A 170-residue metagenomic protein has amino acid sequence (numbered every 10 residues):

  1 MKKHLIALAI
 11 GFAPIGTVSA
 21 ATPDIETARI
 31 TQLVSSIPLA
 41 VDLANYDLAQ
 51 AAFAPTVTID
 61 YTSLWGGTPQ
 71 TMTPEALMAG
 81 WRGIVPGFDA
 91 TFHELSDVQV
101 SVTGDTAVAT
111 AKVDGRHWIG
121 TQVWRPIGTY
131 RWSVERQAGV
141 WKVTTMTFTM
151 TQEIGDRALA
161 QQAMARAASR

Functional and structural regions predicted by a protein language model:
M1-H4: Positively charged n-region of N-terminal signal peptides that target proteins for export
A7-G16: Bacterial N-terminal signal peptides
V18-P55: Short, low-complexity N-terminal intrinsically disordered segments enriched in polar/charged residues
V41, F53, V113-G115, T147-M150: Short beta-strand segments enriched in hydrophobic/aromatic residues within well-folded beta-rich domains
Y46-K112: A solvent-exposed, acidic/Ser-Thr-rich amphipathic alpha-helical stretch
G87-F88, R116-W124: Short, cysteine-centered beta-strand-loop-beta hairpins and adjacent loop/turn segments enriched in charged/polar
T106-T110, I127-A160: Short beta-strand edge/turn micro-motifs at domain boundaries
A158-R170: Extended, polar beta-sheet/loop recognition surfaces of beta-rich domains that mediate binding to diverse ligands
